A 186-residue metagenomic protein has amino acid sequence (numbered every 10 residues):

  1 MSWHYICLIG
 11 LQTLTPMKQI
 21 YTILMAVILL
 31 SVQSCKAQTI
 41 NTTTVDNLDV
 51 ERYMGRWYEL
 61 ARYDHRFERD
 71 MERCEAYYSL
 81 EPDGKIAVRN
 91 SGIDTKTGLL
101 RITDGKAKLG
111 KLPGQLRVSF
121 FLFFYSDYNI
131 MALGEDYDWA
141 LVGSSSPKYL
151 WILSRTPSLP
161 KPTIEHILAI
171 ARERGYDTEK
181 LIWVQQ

Functional and structural regions predicted by a protein language model:
T15-I20: Positively charged n-region of N-terminal signal peptides that target proteins for export
I23-S31: Bacterial N-terminal signal peptides
C35-Q186: A beta-rich soluble binding module of mature secreted/lumenal proteins
